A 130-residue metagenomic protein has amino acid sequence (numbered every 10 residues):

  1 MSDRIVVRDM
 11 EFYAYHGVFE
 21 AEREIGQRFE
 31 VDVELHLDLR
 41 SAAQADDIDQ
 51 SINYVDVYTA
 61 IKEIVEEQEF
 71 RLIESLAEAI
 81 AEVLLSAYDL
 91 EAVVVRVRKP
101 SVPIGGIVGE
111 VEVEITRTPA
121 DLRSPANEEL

Functional and structural regions predicted by a protein language model:
M1-L130: N-terminal, polar/charged subdomain of small-to-medium soluble alpha/beta proteins
